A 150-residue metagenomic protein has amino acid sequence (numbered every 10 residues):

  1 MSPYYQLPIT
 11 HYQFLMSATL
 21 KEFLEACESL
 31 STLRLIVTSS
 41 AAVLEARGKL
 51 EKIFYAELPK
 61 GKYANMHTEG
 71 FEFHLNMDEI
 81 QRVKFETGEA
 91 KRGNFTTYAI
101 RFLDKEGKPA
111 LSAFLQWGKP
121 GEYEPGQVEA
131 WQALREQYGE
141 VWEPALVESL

Functional and structural regions predicted by a protein language model:
M1-F14: Short, basic, low-complexity termini and linkers enriched in Ser/Thr/Gly/Pro that act as targeting/leader peptides
H11-L150: Surface-exposed, interaction-prone regions used to assemble/regulate multi-protein complexes
